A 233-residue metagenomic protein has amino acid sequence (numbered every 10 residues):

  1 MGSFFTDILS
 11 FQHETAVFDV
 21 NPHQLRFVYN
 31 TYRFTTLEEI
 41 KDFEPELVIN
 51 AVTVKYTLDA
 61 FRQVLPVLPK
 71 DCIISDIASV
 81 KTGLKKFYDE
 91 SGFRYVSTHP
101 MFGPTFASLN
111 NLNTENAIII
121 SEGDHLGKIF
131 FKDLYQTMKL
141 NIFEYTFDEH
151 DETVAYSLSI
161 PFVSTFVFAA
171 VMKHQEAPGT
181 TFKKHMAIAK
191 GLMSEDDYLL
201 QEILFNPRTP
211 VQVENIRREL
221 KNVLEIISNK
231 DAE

Functional and structural regions predicted by a protein language model:
M1-F34: NAD(P)+-binding Rossmann beta1-loop-alpha1 motif at the extreme N-terminus of oxidoreductases
P22-N30, D42, K85-S91: Short loop/helix-cap segments at secondary-structure boundaries that form the rim of catalytic
Y32-E39, F143-F147: Short acidic-hydrophobic, aromatic-tinged amphipathic segments that line or gate anion-handling sites
E38-L65: Rossmann-like NAD(P)-binding element
V48-N50, S75, I119: Redox-cofactor binding/interface segments in oxidoreductases and associated redox assembly factors
L68-C72, F93: A short helix->loop->beta-strand "cap" motif at the edges of active sites that frequently abuts
V80, L84, Y88-I142: Rossmann-fold dinucleotide-binding core
E144-E233: An accessory alpha-helical subdomain
